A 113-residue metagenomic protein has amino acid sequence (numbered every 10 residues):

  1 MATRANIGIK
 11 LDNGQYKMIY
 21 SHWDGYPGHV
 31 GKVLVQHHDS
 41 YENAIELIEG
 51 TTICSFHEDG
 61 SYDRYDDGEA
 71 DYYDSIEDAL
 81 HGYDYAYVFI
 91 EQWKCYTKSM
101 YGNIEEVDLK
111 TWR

Functional and structural regions predicted by a protein language model:
R4-I9: Short beta-strand scaffold segments in enzyme catalytic cores
K10-G14, F89-Q92: Short acidic-glycine loop/turn motifs at beta-strand connectors
Q15-Y16, I104: Short, solvent-exposed loop/turn motifs
M18-H29: Short, solvent-exposed aromatic-acidic interface loops
H29-V35: Cysteine protease-like catalytic core of ubiquitin/ubiquitin-like
V35-R113: Low-complexity intrinsically disordered segments
